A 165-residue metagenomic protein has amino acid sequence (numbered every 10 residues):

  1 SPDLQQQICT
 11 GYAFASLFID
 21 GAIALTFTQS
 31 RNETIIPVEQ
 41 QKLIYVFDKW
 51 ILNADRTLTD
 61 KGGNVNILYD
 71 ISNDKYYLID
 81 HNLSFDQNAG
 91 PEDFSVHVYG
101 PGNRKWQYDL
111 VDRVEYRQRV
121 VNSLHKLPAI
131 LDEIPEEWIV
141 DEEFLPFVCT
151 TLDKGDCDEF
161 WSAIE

Functional and structural regions predicted by a protein language model:
S1-E165: Phosphate/dinucleotide-binding and metal-coordinating scaffold of catalytic cores in nucleotide-dependent enzymes
